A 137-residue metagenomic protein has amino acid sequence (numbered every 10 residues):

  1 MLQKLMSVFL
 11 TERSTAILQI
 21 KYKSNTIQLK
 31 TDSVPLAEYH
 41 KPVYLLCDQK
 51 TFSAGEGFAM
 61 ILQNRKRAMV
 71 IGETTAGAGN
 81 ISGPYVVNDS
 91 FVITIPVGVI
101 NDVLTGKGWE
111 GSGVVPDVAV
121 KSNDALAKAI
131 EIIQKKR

Functional and structural regions predicted by a protein language model:
M1-L46, K50, N80-G83, V97-V103 (+2 more regions): Gly/Ser/Thr-rich loop/hinge elements
L2-S7, H40-V43, G55-A59, Q63 (+2 more regions): Extracytoplasmic/secreted envelope proteins and their assembly/folding machinery, especially bacterial periplasmic
M6-S7, V87-F91: Short, hinge-like loop/turn segments at secondary-structure boundaries
S7-S14, T51-F52, Q63-R67, Q134-R137: Sec-exported extracytoplasmic/periplasmic mature domains
K50-S53, K66-G79: Short, well-structured beta-strand/strand-turn elements
F58-A59, S82-Y85: Histidine/acidic-residue-rich catalytic or RNA/ligand-binding cores of hydrolases and nuclease-related proteins
D89-V99: Acidic, Ser/Thr-rich peripheral helices and adjacent loops at domain boundaries
K107-R137: Low-complexity, Gly/Ser/Thr/Pro-rich intrinsically disordered linker/tail segments
